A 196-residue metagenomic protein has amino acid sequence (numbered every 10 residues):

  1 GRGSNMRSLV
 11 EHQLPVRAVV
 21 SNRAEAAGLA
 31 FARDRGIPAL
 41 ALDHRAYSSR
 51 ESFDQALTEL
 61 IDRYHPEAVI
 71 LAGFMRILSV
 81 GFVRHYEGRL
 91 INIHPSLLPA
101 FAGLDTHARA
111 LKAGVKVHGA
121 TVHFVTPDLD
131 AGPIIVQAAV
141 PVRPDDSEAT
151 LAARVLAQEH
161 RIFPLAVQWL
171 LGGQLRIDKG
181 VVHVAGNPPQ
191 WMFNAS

Functional and structural regions predicted by a protein language model:
R2-F31: N-terminal Rossmann-like dinucleotide-binding module
R7, K179-S196: Short, basic/aromatic-enriched C-terminal tail that caps enzymatic domains
H12, N22, A68, A72-A185: Donor/substrate-binding cores of folate-linked one-carbon enzymes
P15-A18, P38-L40, R89: Conserved beta-strand segments of alpha/beta enzyme cores
R35-G36, Y86: Short, structured coil segments at secondary-structure junctions
L40-R45, I93: Short beta->alpha connector loops at strand-helix junctions that form conserved, small/polar/Pro-enriched
R45-E59: Glycine-rich, highly charged phosphate/nucleotide-binding loops
L60-P66: Glycine-rich phosphate-binding loop signature in dinucleotide/nucleotide-binding domains
